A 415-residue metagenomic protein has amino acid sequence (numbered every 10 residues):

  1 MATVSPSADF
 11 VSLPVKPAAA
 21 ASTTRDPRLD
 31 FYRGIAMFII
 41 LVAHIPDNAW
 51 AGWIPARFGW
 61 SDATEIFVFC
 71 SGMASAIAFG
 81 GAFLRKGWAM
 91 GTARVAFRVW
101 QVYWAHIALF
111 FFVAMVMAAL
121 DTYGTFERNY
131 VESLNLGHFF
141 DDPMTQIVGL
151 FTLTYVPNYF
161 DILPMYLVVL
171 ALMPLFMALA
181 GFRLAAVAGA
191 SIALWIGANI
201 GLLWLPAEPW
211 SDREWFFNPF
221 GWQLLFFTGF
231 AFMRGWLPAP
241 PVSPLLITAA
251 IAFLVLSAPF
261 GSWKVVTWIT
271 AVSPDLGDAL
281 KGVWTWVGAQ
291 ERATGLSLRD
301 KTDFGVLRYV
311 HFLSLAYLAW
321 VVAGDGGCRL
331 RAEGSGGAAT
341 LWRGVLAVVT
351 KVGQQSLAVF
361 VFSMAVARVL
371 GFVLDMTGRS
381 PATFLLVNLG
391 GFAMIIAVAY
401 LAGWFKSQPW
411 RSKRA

Functional and structural regions predicted by a protein language model:
A2-A415: Alpha-helical transmembrane segments and their immediate juxtamembrane cytosolic regions
